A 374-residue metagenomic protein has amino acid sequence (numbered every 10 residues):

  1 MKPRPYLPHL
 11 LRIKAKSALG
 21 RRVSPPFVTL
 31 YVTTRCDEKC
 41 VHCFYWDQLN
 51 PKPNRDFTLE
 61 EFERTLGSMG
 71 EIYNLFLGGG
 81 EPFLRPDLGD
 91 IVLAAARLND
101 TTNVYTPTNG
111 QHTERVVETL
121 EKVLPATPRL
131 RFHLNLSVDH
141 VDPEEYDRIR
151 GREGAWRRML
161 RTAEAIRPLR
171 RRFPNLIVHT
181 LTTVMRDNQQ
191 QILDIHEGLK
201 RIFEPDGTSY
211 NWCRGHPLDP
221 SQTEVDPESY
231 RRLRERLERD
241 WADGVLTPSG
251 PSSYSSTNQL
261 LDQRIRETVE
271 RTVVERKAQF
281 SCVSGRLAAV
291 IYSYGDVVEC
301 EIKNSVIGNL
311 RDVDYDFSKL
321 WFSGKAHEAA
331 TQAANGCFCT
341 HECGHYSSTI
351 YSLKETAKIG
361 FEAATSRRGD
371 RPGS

Functional and structural regions predicted by a protein language model:
M1, T127-V298, I302-G308, D312 (+1 more regions): Radical SAM enzyme [4Fe-4S]-AdoMet core and its adjacent flexible, acidic and glycine-rich loops/tails across
M1-P25, P248-R271, Y346-R371: Alpha-helical membrane-targeting segments
K2-F132, R148, H216-D219, D226 (+2 more regions): Conserved alpha-helical substructure of the radical SAM core
S24, K277-Q279, Y294-S374: Flexible mid-to-C-terminal extensions adjoining Fe-S/redox cofactors in radical SAM and related proteins
F27-L49, P53-D56, N74, G78 (+6 more regions): Soluble, non-transmembrane catalytic domains of enzymes that act on hydrophobic metabolites at membranes
T29, T33-C36, T101, E275 (+3 more regions): Residue-level signal for mature regions of secreted extracellular proteins and peptides
D37, V41-F44, V283, C337-T340: Cys/His/Pro-rich metal-binding microdomains
H42, W46-L49, A288, V306 (+2 more regions): Secreted/processed peptides and extracellular or luminal domains of membrane proteins
